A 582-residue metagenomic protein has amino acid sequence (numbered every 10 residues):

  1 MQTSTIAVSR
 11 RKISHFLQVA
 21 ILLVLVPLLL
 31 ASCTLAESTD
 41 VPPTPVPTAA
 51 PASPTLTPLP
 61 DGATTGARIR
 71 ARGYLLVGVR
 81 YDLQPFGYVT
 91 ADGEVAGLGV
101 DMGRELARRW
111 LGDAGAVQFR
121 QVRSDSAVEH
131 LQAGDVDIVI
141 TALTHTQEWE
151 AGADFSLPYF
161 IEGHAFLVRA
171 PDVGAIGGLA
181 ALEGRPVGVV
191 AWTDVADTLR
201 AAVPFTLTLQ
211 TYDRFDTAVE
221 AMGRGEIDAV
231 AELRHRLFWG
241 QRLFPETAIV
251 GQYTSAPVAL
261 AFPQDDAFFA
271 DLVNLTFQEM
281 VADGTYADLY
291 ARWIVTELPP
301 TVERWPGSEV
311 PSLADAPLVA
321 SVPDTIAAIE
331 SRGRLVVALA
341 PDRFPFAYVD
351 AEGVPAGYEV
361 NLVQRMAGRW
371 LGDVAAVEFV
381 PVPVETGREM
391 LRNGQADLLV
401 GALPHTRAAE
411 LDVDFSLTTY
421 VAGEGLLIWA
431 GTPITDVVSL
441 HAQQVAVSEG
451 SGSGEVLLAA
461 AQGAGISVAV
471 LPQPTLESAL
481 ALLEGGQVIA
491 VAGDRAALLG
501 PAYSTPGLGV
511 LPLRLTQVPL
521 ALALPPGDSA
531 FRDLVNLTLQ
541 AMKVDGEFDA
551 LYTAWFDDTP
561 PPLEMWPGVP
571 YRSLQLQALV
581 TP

Functional and structural regions predicted by a protein language model:
Q2-A31: Sec-dependent bacterial lipoprotein signal peptides
L25-L28, S32-D61, A316-P317, S573 (+1 more regions): Ser/Thr-rich, Proline-interspersed low-complexity disordered segments
T34, V46-P60, V100-W110, A170-V173 (+9 more regions): Extended ligand-binding regions for polar small-molecule ligands
A49, P54-T141, T211, L318-G401 (+1 more regions): Extracytoplasmic small-molecule ligand-binding "clamshell" domains of the periplasmic binding protein/Venus flytrap
L76-P85, V95-W110, L143-T146, I161-E220 (+8 more regions): Bilobed "Venus flytrap"/periplasmic-binding protein-like clamshell domains and structurally analogous long
Y81, F160-V168, R234, F238-F277 (+6 more regions): Periplasmic-binding protein-like
R104, R108, A116-A181, P245-G251 (+5 more regions): Acidic, polar ligand-binding/catalytic clefts
D125-S126, I140-G152, T198-A201, D216 (+5 more regions): A ligand-binding cleft/hinge motif common to bilobed small-molecule-binding domains
